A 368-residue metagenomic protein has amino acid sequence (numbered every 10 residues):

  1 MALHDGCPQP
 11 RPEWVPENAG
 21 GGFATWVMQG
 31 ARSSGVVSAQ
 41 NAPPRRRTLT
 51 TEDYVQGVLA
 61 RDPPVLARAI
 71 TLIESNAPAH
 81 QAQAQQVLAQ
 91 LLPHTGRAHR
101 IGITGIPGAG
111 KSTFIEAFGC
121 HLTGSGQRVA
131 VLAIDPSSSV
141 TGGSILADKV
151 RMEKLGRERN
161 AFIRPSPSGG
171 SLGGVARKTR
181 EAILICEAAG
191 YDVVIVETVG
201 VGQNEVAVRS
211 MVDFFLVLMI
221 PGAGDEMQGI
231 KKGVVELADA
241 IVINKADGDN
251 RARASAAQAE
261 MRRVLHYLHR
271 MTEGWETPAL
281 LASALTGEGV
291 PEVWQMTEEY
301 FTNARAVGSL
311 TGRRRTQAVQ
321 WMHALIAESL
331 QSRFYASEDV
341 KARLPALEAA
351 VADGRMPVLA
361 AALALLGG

Functional and structural regions predicted by a protein language model:
M1-P93, K341, P345-A346, A361-G368: Non-catalytic terminal/linker segments enriched in charged/polar, low-complexity residues
T50-T104, A109, I115-N204, M211-L218 (+1 more regions): Nucleotide-state-sensitive switch-loop elements of NTP-binding domains
T51-Q56, A109, S166, V242-D247 (+2 more regions): Short hinge/gating elements
D62, D135, E197, N244 (+3 more regions): Residue-level signal for inorganic ion chemistry
L66-R68, L281, P291-G368: Long, well-ordered amphipathic alpha-helical subdomains in the mid-to-C-terminal portions of large enzyme subunits
I145, A182, A207, M211 (+5 more regions): Alpha-helical scaffold elements adjacent to nucleotide-binding pockets in ATP/GTP-utilizing enzyme cores
V208, A223-A252: Flexible active-site lid/hinge loop adjacent to a nucleotide/diphosphate and Mg2+-phosphate binding pocket
A240, A246-N303: Canonical P-loop GTPase G-domain recognition
